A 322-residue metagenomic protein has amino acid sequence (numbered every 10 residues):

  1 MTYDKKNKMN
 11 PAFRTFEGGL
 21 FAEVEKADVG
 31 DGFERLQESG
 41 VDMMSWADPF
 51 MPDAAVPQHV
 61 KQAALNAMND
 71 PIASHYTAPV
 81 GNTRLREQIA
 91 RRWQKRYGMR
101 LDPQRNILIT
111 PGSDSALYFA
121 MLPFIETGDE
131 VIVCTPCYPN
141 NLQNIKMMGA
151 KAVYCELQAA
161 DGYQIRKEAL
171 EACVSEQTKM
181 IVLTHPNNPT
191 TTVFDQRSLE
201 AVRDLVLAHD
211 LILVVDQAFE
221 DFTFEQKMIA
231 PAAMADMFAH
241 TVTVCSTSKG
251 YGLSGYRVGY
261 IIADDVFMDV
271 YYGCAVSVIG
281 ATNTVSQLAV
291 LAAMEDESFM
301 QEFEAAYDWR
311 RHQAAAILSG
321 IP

Functional and structural regions predicted by a protein language model:
F16-P111, M294: N-terminal small-domain helix-loop-helix segment of the aminotransferase-like
A47-M51, Y138, N187-P189, E220 (+2 more regions): Short, solvent-exposed loop/turn segments at secondary-structure junctions
N69-D204, D221-A235: Conserved core of the PLP fold type I
K146, L207, S319: Anion (oxyanion) recognition and catalysis
M180, I212, V242: Hydrophobic "anchor" residues on beta-strands that sit immediately upstream of conserved functional sites
H185, L213-V214: Residue-level marker for buried hydrophobic side chains located in beta-strands that build the well-ordered beta-sheet
Q217: Walker B catalytic acidic pair
H240-G320: PLP-dependent aminotransferase class I/II
